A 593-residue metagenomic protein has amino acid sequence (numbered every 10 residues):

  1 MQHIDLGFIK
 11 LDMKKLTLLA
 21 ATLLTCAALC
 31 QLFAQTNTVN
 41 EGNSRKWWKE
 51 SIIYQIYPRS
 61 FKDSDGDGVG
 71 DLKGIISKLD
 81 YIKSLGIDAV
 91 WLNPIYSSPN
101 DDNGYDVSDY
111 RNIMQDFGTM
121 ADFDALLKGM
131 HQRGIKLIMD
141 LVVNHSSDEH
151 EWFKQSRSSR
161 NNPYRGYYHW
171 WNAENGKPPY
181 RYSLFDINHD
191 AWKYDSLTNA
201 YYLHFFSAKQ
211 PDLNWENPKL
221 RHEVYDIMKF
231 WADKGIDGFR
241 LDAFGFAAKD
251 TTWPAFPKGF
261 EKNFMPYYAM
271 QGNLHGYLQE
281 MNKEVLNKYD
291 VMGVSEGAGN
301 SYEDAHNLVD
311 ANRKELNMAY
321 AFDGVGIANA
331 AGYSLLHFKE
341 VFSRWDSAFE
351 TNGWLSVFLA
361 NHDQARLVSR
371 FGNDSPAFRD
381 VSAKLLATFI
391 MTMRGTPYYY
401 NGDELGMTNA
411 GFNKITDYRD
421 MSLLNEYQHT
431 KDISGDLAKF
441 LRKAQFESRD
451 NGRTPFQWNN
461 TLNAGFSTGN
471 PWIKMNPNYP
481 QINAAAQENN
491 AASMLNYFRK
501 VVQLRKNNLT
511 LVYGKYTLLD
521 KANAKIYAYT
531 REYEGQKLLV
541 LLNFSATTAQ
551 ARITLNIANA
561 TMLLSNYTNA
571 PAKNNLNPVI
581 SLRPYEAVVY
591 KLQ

Functional and structural regions predicted by a protein language model:
M1-N37: Bacterial Sec-dependent N-terminal signal peptides
Q35-K229, D233, F246-Y302, L308-A311 (+1 more regions): Acidic/aromatic-lined carbohydrate-recognition and catalytic surfaces of CAZymes acting on diverse glycans
W48, K258, G276-K288, M292 (+8 more regions): Loop/helix patches that line or flank the sugar-binding groove of alpha-linked glycan CAZymes
K154-N199, I327-A348, L437-N476: Core domains of carbohydrate- and sulfate-ester-processing enzymes
N263, L355-P376: Active-site clefts of carbohydrate-active enzymes
A311-Y333, L355-A365: Aromatic- and acid-rich polysaccharide-binding/catalytic face of secreted or lumenal carbohydrate-active enzymes
T548-T568: Beta-strand-rich binding/interaction modules
N574-Q593: C-terminal beta-strand-rich structural cap/linker in extracellular carbohydrate-active enzymes
